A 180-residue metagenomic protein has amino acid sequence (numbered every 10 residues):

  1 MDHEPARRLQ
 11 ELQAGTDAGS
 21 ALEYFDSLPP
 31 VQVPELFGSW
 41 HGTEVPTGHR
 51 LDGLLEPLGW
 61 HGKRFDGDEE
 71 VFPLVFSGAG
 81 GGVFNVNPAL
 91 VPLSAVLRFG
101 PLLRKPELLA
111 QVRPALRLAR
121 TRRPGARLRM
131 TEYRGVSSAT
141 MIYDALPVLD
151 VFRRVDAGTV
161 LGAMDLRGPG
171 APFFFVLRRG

Functional and structural regions predicted by a protein language model:
D2-G180: Soluble ligand-binding/transfer domains with enclosed cavities or grooves
